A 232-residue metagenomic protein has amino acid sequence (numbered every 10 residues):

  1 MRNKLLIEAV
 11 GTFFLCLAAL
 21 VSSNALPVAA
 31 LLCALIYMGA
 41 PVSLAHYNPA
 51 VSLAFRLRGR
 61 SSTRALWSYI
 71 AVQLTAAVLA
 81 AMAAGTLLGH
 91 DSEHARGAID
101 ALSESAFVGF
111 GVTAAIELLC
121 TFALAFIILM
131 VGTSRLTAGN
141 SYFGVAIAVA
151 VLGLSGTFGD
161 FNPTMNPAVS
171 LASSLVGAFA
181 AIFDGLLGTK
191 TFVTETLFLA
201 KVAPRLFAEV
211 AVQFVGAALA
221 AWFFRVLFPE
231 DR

Functional and structural regions predicted by a protein language model:
M1-R232: Membrane-interface helix-loop junctions and terminal tails of multi-pass membrane proteins
